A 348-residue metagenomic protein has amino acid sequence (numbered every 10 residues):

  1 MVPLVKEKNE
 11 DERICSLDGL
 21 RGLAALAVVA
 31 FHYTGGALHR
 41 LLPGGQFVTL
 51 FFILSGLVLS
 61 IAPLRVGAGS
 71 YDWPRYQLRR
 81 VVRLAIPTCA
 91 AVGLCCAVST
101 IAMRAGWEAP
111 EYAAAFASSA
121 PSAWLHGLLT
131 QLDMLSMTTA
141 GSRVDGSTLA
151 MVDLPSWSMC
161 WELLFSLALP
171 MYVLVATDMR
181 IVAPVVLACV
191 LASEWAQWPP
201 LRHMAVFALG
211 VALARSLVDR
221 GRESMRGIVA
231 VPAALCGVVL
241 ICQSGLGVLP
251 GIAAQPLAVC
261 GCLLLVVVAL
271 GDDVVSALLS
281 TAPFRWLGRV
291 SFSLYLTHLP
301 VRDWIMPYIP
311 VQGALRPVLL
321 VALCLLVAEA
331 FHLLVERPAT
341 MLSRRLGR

Functional and structural regions predicted by a protein language model:
M1-S16, L26-G44, I61-P74, Y172-R180 (+2 more regions): Alpha-helical transmembrane segments in multi-pass integral membrane proteins
V2, F47-A109, V301, I305-M306 (+2 more regions): Juxtamembrane transmembrane-helix termini
L17, Y76, L84, S158-M159 (+2 more regions): Alpha-helical transmembrane segments and their helix-entry boundary regions
L17-A27, V48, L54, T88-A91 (+1 more regions): Hydrophobic alpha-helical transmembrane segments of polytopic
C89-L163, L167, L263-L264: Membrane-interface helix-loop-helix regions
G93-V98, A188-A192, A208-A214, P283: Hydrophobic transmembrane alpha-helices of multi-pass, membrane-embedded glycosylation machinery
L319, L326-L334: Alpha-helical transmembrane segments within multi-pass membrane transporters and channels
